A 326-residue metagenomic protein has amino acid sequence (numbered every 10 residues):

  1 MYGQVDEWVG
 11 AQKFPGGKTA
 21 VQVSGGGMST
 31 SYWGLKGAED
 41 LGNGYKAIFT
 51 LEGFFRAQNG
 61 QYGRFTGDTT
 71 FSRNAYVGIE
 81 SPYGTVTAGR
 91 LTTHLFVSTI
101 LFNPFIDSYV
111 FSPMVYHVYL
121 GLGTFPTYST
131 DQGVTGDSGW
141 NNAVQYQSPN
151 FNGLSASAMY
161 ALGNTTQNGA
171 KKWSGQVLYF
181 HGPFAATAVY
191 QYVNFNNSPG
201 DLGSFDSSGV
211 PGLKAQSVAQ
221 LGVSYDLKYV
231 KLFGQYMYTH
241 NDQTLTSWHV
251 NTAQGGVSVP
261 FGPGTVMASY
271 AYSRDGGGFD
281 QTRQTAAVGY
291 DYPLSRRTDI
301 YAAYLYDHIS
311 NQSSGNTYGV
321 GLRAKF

Functional and structural regions predicted by a protein language model:
M1-A11, A20-L162, G169-K171, L178-A185: Outer membrane beta-barrel
G3-V9, L51-G53, R90, A158-Y160 (+6 more regions): Transmembrane beta-barrel strands of outer-membrane/channel proteins
V9-G17, F55-Q61, H94-S98, N164-N168 (+6 more regions): Gram-negative outer-membrane beta-barrel proteins
S24-T30, G67-T70, D137-G139, T166-K172 (+4 more regions): Transmembrane beta-barrel outer-membrane domains
G34-K36, Y76-G78, Q145-Q147, Q176-L178 (+5 more regions): Outer-membrane beta-barrel architecture
Y45-A47, Y83-T87, G153-A156, P183-A188 (+3 more regions): Repeated loop/turn-to-beta-strand initiation elements of outer-membrane beta-barrel proteins
S174-A287: Detector for outer-membrane/organellar transmembrane beta-barrel domains, recognizing the amphipathic beta-strand
S314-F326: Outer-membrane beta-barrel "beta-signal"
